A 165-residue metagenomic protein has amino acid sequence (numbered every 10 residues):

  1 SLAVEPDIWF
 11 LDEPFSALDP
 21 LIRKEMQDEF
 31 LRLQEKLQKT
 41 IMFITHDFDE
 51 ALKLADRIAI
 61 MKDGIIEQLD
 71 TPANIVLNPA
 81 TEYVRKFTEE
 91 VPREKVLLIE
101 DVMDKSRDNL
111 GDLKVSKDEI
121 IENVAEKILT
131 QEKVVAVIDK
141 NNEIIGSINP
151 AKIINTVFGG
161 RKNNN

Functional and structural regions predicted by a protein language model:
L2-V4: ABC ATPase C-loop
W9-E13: Catalytic Walker B motif of ABC-type/P-loop ATPase nucleotide-binding domains
R23-L37: Helical segment within the ABC ATPase nucleotide-binding domain
Q38-I44: Conserved H-loop
A51-K53: A short, surface-exposed alpha-helical micro-motif characterized by mixed small hydrophobic and charged/polar residues
D63-G64: Conserved ABC ATPase "signature" C-loop
L69-D70, N78, S147: ABC ATPase "signature
G111-N141, I148-N165: The conserved cystathionine-beta-synthase
